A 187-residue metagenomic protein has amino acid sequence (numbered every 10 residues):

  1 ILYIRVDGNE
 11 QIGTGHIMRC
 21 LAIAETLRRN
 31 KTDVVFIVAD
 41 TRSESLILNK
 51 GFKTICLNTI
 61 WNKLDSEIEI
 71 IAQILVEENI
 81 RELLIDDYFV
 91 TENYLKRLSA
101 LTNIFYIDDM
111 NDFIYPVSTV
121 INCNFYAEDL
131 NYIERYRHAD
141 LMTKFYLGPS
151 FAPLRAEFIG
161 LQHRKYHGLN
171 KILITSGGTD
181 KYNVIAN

Functional and structural regions predicted by a protein language model:
I1-Y3: Extreme N-terminal starter segment of soluble prokaryotic enzymes
R5-Q11, L21-T26, A39-L141: Active-site and donor-binding regions of nucleotide-sugar-utilizing enzymes
G15: S-adenosyl-L-methionine
M18, T179-N187: A conserved mid-protein helix/loop that constitutes part of the nucleotide-sugar donor-binding site
T32-D40: Short internal beta-strands
V117-Y182: A nucleotide-sugar donor-handling region in carbohydrate enzymes
